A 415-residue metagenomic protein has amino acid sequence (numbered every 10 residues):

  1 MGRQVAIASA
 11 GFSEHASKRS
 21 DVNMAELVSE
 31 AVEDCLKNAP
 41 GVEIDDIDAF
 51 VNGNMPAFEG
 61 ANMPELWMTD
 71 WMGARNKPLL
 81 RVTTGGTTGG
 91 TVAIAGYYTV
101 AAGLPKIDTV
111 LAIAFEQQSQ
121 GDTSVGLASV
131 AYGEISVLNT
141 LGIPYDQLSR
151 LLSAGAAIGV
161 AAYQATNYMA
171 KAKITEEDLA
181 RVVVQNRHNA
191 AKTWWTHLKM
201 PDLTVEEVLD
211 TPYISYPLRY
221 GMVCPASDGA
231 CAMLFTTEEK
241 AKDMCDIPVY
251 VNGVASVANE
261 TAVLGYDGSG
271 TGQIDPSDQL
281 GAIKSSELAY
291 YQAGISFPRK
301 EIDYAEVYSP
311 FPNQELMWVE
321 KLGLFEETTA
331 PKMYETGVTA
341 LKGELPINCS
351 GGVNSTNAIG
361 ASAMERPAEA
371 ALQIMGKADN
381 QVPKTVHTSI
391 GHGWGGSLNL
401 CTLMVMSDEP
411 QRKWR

Functional and structural regions predicted by a protein language model:
M1-A25, N139-T140, D146-L151, R181 (+7 more regions): Condensing-enzyme catalytic core mediating Claisen C-C bond formation in acyl metabolism
M1-T87, A95, T99, Q164-T175 (+6 more regions): Conserved active-site "lid/cap" helical segment
R19-D21, I94, G121-L127, A191-W195 (+4 more regions): Short acidic, glycine/serine/threonine-rich loops at helix termini
V32, L36-A39, M72, N76 (+12 more regions): Structural signal for hydrophobic packing residues in well-ordered secondary-structure cores of soluble enzyme domains
I44-G53, P78-T84, T109-F115, E177-Q185 (+5 more regions): Beta-strand segments within the central parallel beta-sheet cores of soluble alpha/beta enzyme folds
N54-I113, Q117-V160, K199-P225, V257-N259 (+2 more regions): Conserved catalytic cysteine-centered active-site region of acyl-thioester-dependent Claisen-condensing enzymes
F58-W67, V263-G268, Y308-K332, A358 (+1 more regions): Short glycine/threonine-rich loop-to-helix capping motif typified by GTGT followed within a few residues by an Asp-Pro
T84-E116, A157-K192, M233-E239, S355-A378: Active-site-proximal alpha-helical scaffold in enzymes
